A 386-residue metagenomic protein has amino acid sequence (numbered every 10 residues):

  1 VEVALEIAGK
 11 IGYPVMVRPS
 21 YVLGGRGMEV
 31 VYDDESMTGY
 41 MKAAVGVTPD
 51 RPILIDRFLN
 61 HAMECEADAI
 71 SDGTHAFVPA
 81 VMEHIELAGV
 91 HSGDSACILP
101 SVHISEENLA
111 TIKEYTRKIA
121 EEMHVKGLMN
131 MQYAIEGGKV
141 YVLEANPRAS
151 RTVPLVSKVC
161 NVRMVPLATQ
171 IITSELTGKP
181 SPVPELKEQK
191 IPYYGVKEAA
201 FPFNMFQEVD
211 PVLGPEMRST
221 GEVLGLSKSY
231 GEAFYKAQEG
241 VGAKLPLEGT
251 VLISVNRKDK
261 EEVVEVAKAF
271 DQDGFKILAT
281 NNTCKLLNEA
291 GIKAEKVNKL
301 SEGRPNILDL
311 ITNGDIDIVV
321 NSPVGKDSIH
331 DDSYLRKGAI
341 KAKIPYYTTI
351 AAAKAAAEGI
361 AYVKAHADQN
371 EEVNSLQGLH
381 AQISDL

Functional and structural regions predicted by a protein language model:
V1-M28, G291-K296, A351-G359: A conserved helix-loop-beta module that forms one wall/lid of the active-site cleft in ATP-utilizing catalytic domains
I11-P14, L23-G24, V30-L247: ATP-dependent carboxylate activation and anion-phosphoryl transfer catalytic cores that bind Mg-ATP to form
V15-V17, I55, M129-M131, L226 (+5 more regions): General beta-strand structural signal in soluble alpha/beta enzymes
L23, I85-A88, T283-L286, S301-R304 (+2 more regions): Short gly/pro/ser/thr-enriched loop/turn and capping motifs at secondary-structure boundaries
L23, P246-S322: Conserved structured catalytic cores and adjacent interaction surfaces of nucleotide-binding/hydrolyzing enzymes
N298-K299, I307-L386: Peripheral docking tails and interdomain loops at the edges of cofactor- or intermediate-handling domains
